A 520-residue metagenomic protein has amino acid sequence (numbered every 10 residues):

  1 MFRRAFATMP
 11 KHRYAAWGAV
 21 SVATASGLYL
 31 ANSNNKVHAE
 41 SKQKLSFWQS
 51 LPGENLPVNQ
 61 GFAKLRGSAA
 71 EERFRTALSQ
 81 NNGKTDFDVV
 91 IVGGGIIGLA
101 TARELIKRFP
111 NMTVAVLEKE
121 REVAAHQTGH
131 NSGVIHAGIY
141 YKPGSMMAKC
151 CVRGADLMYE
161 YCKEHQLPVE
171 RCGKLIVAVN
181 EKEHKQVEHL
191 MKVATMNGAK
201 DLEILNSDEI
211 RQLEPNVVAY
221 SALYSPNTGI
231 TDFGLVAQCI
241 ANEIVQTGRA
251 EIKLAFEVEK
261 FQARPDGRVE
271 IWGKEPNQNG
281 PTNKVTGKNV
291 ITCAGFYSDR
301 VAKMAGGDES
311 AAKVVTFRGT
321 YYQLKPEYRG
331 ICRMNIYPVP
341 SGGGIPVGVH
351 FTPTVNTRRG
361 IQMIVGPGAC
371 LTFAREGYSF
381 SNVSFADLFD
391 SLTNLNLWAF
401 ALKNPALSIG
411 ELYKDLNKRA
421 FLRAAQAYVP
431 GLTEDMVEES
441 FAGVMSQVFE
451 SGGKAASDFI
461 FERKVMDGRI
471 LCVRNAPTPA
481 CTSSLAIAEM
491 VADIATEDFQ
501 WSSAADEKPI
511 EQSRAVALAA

Functional and structural regions predicted by a protein language model:
F2-V89, R103-M112: Extreme N-terminal leader/targeting segments of oxidoreductases
A100, F261-F385: Flavin-dependent oxidoreductases
I106-H130: Glycine-rich FAD pyrophosphate-binding loop
A124-G154, E164-V169, E209, L371-G410: Glycine-rich active-site loop/strand segments that organize a redox cofactor
G133-E209, L213, A219, G348-V349 (+2 more regions): Dinucleotide-binding Rossmann-like beta1-alpha1 core, especially the glycine-rich loop that anchors the ADP
K142-R153, V177-Q186, L223-V245, I252-A255 (+2 more regions): Short beta-strand to alpha-helix junction loop
L223-N289, C293-R300, S483-T496: Helical element adjacent to the flavin cofactor pocket in flavoenzyme catalytic cores
V383-Q512: C-terminal catalytic lobe of FAD-dependent flavoproteins
